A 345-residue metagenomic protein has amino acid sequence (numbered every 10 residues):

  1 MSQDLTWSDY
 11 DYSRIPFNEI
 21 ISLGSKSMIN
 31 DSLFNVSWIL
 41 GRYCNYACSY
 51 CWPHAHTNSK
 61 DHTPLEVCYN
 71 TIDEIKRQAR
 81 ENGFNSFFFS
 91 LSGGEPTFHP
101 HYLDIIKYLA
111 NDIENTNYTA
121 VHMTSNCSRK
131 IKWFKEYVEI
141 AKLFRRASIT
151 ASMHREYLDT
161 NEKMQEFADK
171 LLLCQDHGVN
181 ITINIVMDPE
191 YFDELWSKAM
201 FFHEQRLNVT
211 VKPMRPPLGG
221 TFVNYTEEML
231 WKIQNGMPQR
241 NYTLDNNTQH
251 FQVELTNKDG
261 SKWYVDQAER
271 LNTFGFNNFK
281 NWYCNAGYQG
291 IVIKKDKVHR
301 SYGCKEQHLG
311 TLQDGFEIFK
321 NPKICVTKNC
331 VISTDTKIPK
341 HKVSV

Functional and structural regions predicted by a protein language model:
M1-S37, N82-F84, C330, D335-V345: N-terminal [4Fe-4S]-dependent radical SAM core
S2, G219-V345: Accessory C-terminal segments flanking Radical SAM cores
L23-N70, G303: Canonical Radical SAM [4Fe-4S] cluster-binding loop centered on the CxxxCxxC motif and its immediate flanking residues
Y43, W52, E74-Q78, K262: Glycine-rich short-loop/terminal segments
A47, T57-K60, F98-P100, I131-K132 (+4 more regions): Short catalytic/ligand-binding loop motif for oxyanion handling, primarily in non-cytosolic enzymes, centered on
I72-R77, E81-S90, H99-F202, N208: Radical SAM/AdoMet-radical enzyme domain recognition
G93-G94: Active-site beta-strand/loop signature of hydrolases that rely on acidic residues for catalysis
M153-T273: Classical nucleotidyltransferase
